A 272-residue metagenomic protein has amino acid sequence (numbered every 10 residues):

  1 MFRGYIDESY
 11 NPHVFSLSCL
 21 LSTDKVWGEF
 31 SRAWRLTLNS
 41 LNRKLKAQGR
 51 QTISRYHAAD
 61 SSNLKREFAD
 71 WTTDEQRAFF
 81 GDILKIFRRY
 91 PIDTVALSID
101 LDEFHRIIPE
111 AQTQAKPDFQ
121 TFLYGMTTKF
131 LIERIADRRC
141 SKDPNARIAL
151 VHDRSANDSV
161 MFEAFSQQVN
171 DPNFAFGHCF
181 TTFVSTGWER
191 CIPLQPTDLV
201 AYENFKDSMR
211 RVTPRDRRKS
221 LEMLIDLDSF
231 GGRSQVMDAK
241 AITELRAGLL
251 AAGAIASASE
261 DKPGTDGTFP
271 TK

Functional and structural regions predicted by a protein language model:
M1-G4, E8-K272: Phosphate-ester processing/binding pockets and catalytic centers
